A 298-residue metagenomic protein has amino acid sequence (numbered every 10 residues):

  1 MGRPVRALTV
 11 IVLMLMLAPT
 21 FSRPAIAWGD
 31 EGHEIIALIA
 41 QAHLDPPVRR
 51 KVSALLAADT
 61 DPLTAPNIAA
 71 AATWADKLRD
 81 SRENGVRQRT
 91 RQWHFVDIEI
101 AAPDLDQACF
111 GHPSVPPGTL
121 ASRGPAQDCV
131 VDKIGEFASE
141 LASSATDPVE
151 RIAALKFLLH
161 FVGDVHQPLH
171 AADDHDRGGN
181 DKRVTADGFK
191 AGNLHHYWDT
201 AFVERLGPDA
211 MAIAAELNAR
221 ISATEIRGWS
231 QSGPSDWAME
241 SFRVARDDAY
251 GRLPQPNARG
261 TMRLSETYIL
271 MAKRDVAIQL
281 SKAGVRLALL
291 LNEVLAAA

Functional and structural regions predicted by a protein language model:
M1-V5: N-terminal secretory signal peptides that target proteins for export/translocation
T9-T20: Bacterial N-terminal signal peptides
S22-P24: N-terminal signal peptide c-region/cleavage motif recognized by signal peptidases
I26-F161, P168-A298: N-terminal, motif-rich segments that launch catalysis or mediate targeting to/interaction with membranes, typified by
